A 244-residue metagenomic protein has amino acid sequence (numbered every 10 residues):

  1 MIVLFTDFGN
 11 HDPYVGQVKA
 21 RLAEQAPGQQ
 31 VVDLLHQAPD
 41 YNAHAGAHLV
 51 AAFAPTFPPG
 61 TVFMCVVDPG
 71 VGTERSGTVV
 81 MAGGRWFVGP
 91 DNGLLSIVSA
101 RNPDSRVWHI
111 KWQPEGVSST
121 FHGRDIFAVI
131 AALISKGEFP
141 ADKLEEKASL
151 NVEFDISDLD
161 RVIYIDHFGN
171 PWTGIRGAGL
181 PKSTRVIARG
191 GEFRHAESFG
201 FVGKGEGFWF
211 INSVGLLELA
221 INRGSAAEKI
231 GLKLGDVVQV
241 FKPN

Functional and structural regions predicted by a protein language model:
M1-T6, H11-V67: Alpha/propeptide regions of enzymes that mature by internal proteolysis
M1-V3, Q29-V32, T61-M64, G77-V79 (+8 more regions): Structural motif
T6-F8, L34, V66-P69, A82-G83 (+8 more regions): Fold-independent oxyanion-binding glycine-rich loops and adjacent beta-strand/coil segments at enzyme active sites
Q25-G28, F53-F57, R101, L133-A141: Change "in soluble alpha/beta enzymes" to "in soluble alpha/beta proteins
Q25-Q30, N42-H48, P58-V67, V71-D125: Active-site histidine-anchored catalytic micro-motif
A100, W108, Q113-I175, G179: Anionic-ligand-binding alpha/beta catalytic cores of soluble enzymes and soluble regulatory domains that recognize
W172-G231: A conserved acidic, glycine/proline-rich C-terminal tail/linker
E228-N244: Pepsin/retropepsin-fold aspartyl endopeptidases
